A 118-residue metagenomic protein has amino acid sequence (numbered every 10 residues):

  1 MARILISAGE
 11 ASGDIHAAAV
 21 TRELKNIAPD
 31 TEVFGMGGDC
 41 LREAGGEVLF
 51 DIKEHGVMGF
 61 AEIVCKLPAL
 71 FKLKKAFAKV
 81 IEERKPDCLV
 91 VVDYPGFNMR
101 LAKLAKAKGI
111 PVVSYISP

Functional and structural regions predicted by a protein language model:
R3-P118: Active-site and donor-binding regions of nucleotide-sugar-utilizing enzymes
